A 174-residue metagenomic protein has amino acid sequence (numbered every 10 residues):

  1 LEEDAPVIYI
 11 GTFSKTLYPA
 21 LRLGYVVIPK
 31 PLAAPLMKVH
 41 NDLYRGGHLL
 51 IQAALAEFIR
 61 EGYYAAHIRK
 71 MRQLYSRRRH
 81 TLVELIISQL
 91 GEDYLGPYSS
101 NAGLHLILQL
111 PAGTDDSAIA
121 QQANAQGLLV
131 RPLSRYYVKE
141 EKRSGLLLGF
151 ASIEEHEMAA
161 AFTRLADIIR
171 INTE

Functional and structural regions predicted by a protein language model:
E3-Q73: Conserved core segment of the aminotransferase class I/II
V7, Y94-L95, L128: Short, conserved active-site loop motifs that form the nucleotide-linked donor/cofactor pocket
F13-S14, D93-L95, L133-V138: Short, solvent-exposed loop/turn elements at beta->coil junctions and helix N-caps that rim active or binding pockets
A56, Q73-V83, L95-Q109, I119: Conserved glycine-rich beta-strand-loop-beta hairpin in the small C-terminal domain of fold type I
I87: Pyridoxal 5′-phosphate
I107-G113, V130-I168: Conserved PLP-binding active-site segment of the aspartate aminotransferase-like
